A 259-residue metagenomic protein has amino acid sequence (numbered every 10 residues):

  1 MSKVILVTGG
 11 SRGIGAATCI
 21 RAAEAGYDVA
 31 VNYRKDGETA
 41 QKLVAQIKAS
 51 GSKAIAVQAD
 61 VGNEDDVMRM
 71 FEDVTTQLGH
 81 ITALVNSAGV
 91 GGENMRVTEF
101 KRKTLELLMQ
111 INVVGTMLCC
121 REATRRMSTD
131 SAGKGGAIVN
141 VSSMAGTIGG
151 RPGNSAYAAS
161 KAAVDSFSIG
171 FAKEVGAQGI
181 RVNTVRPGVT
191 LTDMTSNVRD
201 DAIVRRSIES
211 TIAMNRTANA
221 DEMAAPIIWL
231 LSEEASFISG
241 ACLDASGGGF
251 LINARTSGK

Functional and structural regions predicted by a protein language model:
S11-R12: Conserved glycine-rich cofactor-binding loop
M68, G91-E106, R125, T129 (+3 more regions): Conserved mid-core segment of classical short-chain dehydrogenase/reductases
T82, T98-M117, V139, V164 (+2 more regions): Catalytic Tyr-X3-Lys loop
N94, I228, S239-K259: Short C-terminal tail/terminal secondary-structure segment of NAD(P)H-dependent dehydrogenase/reductase domains
C120, S160: Active-site helix of classical SDR
R125, T129, I169, K173-E174 (+1 more regions): Alpha-helical segment proximal to the catalytic Tyr-Lys
S143: Residue(s) in the substrate-gating loop at a strand-loop-helix junction that position the organic substrate next
G176, R181, I238-G240: Short, small/polar-rich loop/turn modules that mediate ligand/substrate recognition or access, typified
